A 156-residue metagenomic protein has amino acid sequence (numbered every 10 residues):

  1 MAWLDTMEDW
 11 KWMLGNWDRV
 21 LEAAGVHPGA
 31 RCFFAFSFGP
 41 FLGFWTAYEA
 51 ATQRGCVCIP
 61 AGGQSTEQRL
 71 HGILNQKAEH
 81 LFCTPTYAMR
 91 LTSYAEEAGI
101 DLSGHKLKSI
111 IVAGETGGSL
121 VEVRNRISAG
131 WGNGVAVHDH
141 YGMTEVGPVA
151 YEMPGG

Functional and structural regions predicted by a protein language model:
M1-A2, P28, T52-Q53: Gly-rich Lys/Arg/Thr-decorated short loops/hinges at beta-loop-alpha junctions or inter-strand turns that position
M1-W12: Conserved AMP-binding A3 loop
W10, P40-F41, T116-L120: Alpha-helix N-cap/loop-to-helix initiation residues
W10, S37, P154-G156: Generic secondary-structure boundary signal with a strong preference for alpha-helix termini
W10-L14, G62-G63: A conditional alpha-helix N-cap/helix-loop micro-motif detector
L14, D18-A50, C58: Conserved AMP-binding loop of ANL adenylate-forming enzymes
T46, R54-G156: Active-site glycine/GP-rich loop and adjacent strand/helix microenvironment that borders small-molecule binding pockets
